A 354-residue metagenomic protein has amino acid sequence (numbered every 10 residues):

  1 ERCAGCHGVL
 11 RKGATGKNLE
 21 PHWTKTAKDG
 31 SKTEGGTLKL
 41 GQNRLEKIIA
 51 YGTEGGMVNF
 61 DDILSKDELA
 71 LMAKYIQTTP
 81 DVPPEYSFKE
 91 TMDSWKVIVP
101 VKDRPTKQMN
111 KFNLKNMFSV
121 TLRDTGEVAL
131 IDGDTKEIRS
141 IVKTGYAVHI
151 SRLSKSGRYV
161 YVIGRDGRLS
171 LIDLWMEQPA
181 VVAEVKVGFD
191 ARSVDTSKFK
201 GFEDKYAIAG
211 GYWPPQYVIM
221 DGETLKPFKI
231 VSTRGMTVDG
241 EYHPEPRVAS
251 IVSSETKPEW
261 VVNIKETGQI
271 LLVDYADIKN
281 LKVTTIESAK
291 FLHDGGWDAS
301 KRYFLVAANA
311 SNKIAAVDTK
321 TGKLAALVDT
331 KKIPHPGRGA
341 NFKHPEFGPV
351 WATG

Functional and structural regions predicted by a protein language model:
E1, H22-W23, A315: Disordered, low-complexity tails and leader-like regions
E1-R2, G16, F112-K115: Local sequence-structure signature of Cys/Sec-based thiol-disulfide redox active-site neighborhoods
C3-C6, M57: Disulfide-bonded cysteines in secreted/extracellular proteins and peptides
G5-G8, P21: Disulfide-rich extracellular modules and peptides
V9, N43-E46, L64-K66, L71-G354: Predominantly soluble domains enriched in secretory-pathway, periplasmic, or organellar proteins
K12-A50, R139: Gly/Gly-Pro-rich "capping" loops immediately C-terminal to redox-active cysteine motifs in periplasmic/lumenal
G13-W23, K47-T79: Axial heme c-ligation environment in periplasmic c-type cytochrome domains
